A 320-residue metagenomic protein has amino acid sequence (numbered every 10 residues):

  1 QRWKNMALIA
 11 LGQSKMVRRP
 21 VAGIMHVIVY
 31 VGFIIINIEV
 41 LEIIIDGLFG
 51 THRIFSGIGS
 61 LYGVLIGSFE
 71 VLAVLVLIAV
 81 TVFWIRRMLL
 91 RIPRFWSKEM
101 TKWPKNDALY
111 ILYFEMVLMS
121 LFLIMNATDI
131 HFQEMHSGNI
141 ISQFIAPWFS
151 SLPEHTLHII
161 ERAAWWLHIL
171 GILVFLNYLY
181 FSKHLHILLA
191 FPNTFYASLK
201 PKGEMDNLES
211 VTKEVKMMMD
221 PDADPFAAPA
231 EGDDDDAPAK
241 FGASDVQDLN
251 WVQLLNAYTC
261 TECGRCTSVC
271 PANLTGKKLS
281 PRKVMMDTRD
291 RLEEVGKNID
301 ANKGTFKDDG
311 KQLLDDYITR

Functional and structural regions predicted by a protein language model:
Q1-F226, M286-R291: Membrane-embedded alpha-helical bundles of multi-pass integral membrane proteins
K4, L8, L61, A239-K240 (+2 more regions): General secondary-structure edge motif
S14-M25, D245-A257, E262: Aromatic-capped, Gly/Pro-kinked transmembrane alpha-helices
T81, C260-C266, C270: The canonical Cys-X-X-Cys-His
K102-W103, H155-W166, L249-T261, I318-R320: Flexible gly/pro/ser-rich segments immediately N-terminal to CXXCH heme-c attachment motifs in exported/periplasmic
D224-A257, T267, N273-R320: Ferredoxin-type iron-sulfur electron-transfer modules in oxidoreductases and energy-metabolism complexes
